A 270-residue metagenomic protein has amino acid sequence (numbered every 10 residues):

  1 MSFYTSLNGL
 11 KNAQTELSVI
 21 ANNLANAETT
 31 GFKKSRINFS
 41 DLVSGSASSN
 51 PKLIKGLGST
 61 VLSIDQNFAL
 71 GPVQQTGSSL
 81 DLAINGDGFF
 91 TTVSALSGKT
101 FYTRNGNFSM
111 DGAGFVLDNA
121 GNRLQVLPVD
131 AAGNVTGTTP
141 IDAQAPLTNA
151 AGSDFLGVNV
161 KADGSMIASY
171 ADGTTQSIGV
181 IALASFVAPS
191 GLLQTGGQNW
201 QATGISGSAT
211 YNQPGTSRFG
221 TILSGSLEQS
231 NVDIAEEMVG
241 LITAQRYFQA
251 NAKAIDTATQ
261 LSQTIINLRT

Functional and structural regions predicted by a protein language model:
M1-V129, A145-T270: Amphipathic alpha-helical polymerization modules
V135-G137, D142-Q144, R218: Flexible "stalk/tail and boundary" regions
